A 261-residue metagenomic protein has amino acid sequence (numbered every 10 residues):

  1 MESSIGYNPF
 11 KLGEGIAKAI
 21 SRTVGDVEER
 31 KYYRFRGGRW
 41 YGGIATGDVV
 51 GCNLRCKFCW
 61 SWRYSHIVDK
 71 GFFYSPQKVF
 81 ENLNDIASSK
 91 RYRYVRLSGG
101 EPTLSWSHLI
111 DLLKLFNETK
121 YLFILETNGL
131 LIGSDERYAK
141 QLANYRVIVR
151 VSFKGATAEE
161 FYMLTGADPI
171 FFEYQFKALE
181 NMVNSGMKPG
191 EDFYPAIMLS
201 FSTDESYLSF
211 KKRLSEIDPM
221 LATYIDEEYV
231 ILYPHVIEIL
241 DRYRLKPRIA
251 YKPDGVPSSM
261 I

Functional and structural regions predicted by a protein language model:
M1-L12, A17-S21, K177-I261: Auxiliary Fe-S-binding modules of radical SAM enzymes
M1-N53, K57, S61-V68: N-terminal [4Fe-4S]-dependent radical SAM core
I44, V68-G71, E101, A167: Pocket-edge positions in alpha/beta enzyme catalytic cores
D48, Y74-V79, G100-L104, I124: Short acidic/polar alpha-helix capping motifs at helix-coil junctions
V50, L54, S61, V79 (+2 more regions): Bulky hydrophobic/aromatic packing residues
K57-W60, V68-G71, S107-L109, D135-R137: Short, conserved acidic/polar surface loops in the N-terminal third of protein domains
W62-V95: Conserved alpha-helical substructure of the radical SAM core
N84-Y94, G99-Y224: Conserved AdoMet/S-adenosylmethionine-binding subsite of the radical SAM
